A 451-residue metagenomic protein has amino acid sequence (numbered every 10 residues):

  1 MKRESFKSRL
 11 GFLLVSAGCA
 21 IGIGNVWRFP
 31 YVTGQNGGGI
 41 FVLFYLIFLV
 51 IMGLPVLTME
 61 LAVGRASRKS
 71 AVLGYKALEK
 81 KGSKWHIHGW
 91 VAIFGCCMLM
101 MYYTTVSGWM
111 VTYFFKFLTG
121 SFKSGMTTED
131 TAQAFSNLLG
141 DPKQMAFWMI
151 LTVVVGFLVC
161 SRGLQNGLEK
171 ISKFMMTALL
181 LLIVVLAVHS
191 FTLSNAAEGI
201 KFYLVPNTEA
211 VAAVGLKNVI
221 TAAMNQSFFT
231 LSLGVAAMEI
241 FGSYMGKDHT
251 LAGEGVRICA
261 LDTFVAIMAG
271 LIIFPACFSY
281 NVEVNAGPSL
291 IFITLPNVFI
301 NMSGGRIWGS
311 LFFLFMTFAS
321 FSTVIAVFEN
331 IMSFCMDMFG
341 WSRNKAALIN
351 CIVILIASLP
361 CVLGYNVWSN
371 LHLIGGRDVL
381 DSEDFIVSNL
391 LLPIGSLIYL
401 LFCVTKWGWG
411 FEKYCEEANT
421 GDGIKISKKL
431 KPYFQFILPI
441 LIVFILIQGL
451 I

Functional and structural regions predicted by a protein language model:
M1-W27, V56-L61, R65-I87, G246-T250 (+1 more regions): Membrane-interface "cap" regions at the ends of multi-pass membrane proteins
K2-F6, E169, K173-F321, I325 (+1 more regions): Membrane-embedded translocation segments of transport machinery
R3, S107-G140, G242-D248, G253 (+6 more regions): Helix-loop-helix connectors at the membrane interface of multi-pass transporters/channels
R3-E4, V32-N36, A66-V91, T104-Q165 (+5 more regions): Inter-helical loop and helix-membrane interface segments of multi-pass membrane transporters/permeases
S5, G11-L13, C19, P142 (+6 more regions): Loop-to-transmembrane helix boundary motifs in multi-pass membrane proteins
S5-S16, F41-F44, S83-C97, A146-T152 (+5 more regions): Select transmembrane alpha-helical segments in multipass membrane proteins
G11-F48, E198, A236-G242, G253-V256 (+2 more regions): Transmembrane helix-boundary motif of multi-pass solute transporters/channels
I87-I93, F339-C351, S382-I442: C-terminal membrane-solvent junction of multi-pass transporters and transport-like membrane proteins
